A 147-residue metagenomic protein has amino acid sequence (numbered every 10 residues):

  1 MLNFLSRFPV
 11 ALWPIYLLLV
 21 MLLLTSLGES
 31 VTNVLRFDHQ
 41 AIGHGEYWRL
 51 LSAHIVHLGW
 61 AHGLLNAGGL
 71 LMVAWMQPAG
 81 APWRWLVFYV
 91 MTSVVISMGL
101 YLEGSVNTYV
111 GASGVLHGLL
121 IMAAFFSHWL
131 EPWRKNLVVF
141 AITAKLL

Functional and structural regions predicted by a protein language model:
L2-L147: A detector for small-residue-rich transmembrane helices and their helix-helix packing motifs
